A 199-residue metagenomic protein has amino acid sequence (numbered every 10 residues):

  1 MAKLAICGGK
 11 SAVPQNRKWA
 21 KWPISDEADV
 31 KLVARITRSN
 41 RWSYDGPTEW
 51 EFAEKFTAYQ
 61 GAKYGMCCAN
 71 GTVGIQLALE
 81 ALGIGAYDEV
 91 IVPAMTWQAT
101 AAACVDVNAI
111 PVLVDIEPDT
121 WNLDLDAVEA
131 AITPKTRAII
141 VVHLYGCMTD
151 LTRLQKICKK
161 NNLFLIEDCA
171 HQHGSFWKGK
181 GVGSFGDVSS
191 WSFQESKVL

Functional and structural regions predicted by a protein language model:
M1-A81, G85, V107, K159: Conserved PLP-binding active-site segment in aminotransferase class I/II-type PLP enzymes
D45-E49, G71-I75, W97-T100, W121 (+2 more regions): Conserved donor sugar-nucleotide recognition element shared by glycan-biosynthetic enzymes
E54, T152, D187: Active-site phosphate/pyrophosphate- and oxyanion-stabilizing loops and adjacent acidic/basic residues in soluble
F56, G74, V90-P93, C104 (+1 more regions): Hydrophobic alpha-helical segments that mediate membrane insertion or helix-helix packing
Q60, G85, P134, G183-S184: Structured loop/turn residues at beta-strand edges in well-structured enzyme cores
E80, I84-C169, F176: PLP-dependent aminotransferase-like
E167-L199: Conserved active-site segment immediately N-terminal to the catalytic lysine that forms the internal aldimine
